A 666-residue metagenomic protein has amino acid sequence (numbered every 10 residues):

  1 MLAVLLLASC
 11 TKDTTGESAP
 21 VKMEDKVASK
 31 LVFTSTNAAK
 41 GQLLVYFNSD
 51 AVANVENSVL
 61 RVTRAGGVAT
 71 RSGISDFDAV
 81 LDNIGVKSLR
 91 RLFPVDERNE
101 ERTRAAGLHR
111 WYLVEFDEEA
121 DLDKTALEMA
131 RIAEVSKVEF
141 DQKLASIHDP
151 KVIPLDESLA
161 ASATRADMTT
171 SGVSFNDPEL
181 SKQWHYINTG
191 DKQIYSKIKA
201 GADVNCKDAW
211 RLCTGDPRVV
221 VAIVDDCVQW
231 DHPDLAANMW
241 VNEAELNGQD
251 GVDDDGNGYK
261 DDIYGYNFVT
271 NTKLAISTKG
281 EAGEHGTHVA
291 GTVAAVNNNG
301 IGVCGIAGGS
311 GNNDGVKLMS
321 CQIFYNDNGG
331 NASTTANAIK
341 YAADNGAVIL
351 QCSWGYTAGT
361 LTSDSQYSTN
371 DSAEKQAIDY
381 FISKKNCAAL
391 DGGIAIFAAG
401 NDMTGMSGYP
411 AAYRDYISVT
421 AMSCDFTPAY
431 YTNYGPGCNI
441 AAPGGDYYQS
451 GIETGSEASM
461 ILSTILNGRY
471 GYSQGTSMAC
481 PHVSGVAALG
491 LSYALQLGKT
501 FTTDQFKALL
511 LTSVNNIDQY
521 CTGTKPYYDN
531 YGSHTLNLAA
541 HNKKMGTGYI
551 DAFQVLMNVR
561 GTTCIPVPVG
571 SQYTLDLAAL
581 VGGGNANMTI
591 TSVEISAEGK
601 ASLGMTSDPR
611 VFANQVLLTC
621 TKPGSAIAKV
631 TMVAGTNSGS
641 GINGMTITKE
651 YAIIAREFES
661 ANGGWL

Functional and structural regions predicted by a protein language model:
V4-F33, C564, S640, A652 (+1 more regions): Bacterial Sec-dependent N-terminal signal peptides
P20-S162: Inhibitory N-terminal propeptides of secreted protease zymogens
R98-L113, L127-V220, V228-D234, N238 (+3 more regions): Protease zymogen maturation seam
R211, G215-P217, D226, D234 (+6 more regions): Substrate-binding/access-modulating region of protease and related hydrolase catalytic domains
V224-D231, A244-N257, T278-G283, T287-G315 (+6 more regions): Flexible, small-residue-rich helix->loop connector segments that border functional cores
G280, V303, N331-T335, T360 (+4 more regions): Active-site-adjacent substrate-recognition loops and nearby beta-strands within hydrolase catalytic domains
A290-A294, M319-F324, K340, V348 (+3 more regions): Hydrolase catalytic cores
A347-W354, G392-G393, A494-N587, G664-L666: C-terminal subdomain of the subtilisin-like protease fold in secreted/lumenal serine endopeptidases
